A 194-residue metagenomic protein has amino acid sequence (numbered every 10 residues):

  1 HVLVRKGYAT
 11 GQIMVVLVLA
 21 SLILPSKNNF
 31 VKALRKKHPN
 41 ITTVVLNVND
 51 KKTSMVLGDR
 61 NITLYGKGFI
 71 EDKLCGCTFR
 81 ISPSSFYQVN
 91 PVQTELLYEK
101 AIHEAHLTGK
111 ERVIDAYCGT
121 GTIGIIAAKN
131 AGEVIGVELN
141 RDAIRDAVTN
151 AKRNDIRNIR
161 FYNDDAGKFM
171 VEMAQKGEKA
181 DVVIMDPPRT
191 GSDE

Functional and structural regions predicted by a protein language model:
H1-R5, E71: Short, surface-exposed charged micro-motifs
V4, G11-A20, T78-S82, V182: Short, aliphatic-rich beta-strand segments
K6-A9, D50-K52: Short, internal active-site loops enriched in acidic
Y8-G11, N40: Short flexible coil/turn linkers enriched for glycine and charged/polar residues that connect secondary-structure
L19-L22, V89: A general boundary/transition motif marking the beginning of the first structured unit of a protein
S26-N28, K32-K36, N40-E194: Rossmann-like S-adenosyl-L-methionine
